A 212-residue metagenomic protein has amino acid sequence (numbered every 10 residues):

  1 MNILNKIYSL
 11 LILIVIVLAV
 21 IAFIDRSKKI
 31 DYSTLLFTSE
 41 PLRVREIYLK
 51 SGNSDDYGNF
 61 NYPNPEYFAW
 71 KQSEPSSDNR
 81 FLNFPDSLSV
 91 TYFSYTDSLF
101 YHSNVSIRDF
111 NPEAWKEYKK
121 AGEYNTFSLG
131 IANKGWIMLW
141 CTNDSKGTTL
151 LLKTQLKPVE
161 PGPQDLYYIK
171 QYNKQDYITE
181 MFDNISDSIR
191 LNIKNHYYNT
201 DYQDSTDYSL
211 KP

Functional and structural regions predicted by a protein language model:
M1-K6: Positively charged n-region of N-terminal signal peptides that target proteins for export
I7-D25: Hydrophobic membrane-insertion alpha-helices, especially the h-region of bacterial N-terminal signal peptides
I14, I131-P212: Activation corresponds to long, low-complexity, non-globular regions
D25-L36: Contiguous beta-strand segments within globular domains
T34-E46: Structural motif
Y48-S94: Tryptophan-paired
F93-H102: Short acidic/polar inter-strand loop motif in beta-rich domains
I107-C141: Low-complexity, Pro/Ser/Thr- and charge-rich linker/hinge segments at domain boundaries
